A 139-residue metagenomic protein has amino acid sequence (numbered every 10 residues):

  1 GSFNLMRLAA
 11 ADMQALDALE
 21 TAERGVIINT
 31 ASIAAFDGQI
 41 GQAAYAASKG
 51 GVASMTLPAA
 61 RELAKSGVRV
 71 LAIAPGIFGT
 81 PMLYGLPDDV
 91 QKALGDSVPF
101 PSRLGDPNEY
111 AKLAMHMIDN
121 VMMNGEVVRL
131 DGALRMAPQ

Functional and structural regions predicted by a protein language model:
M6, S48, T56: Active-site helix of classical SDR
A11, R61-E62: Alpha-helical segment proximal to the catalytic Tyr-Lys
S32: Residue(s) in the substrate-gating loop at a strand-loop-helix junction that position the organic substrate next
D37-A43, K65-S66: Active-site loop immediately N-terminal to the catalytic Tyr-X3-Lys motif of short-chain dehydrogenase/reductase
A64, R69, M123-E126: Short, small/polar-rich loop/turn modules that mediate ligand/substrate recognition or access, typified
A74-G85: Short, flexible catalytic-loop segment of classical short-chain dehydrogenase/reductase
D89-E109: Catalytic Tyr-x(3-8)-Lys segment
D106-L130, R135: C-terminal substrate-recognition "lid" of short-chain dehydrogenase/reductases
